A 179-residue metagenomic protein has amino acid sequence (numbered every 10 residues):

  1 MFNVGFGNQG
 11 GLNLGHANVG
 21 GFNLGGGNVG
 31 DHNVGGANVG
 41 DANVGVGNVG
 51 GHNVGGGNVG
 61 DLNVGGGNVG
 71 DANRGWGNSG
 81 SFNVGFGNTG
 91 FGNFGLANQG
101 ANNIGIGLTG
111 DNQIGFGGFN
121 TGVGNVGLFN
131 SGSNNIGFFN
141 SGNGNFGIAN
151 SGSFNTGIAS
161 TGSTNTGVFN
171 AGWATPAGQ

Functional and structural regions predicted by a protein language model:
M1-Q179: A glycine-centric feature that highlights glycine-enriched low-complexity/repetitive segments and conserved glycine
